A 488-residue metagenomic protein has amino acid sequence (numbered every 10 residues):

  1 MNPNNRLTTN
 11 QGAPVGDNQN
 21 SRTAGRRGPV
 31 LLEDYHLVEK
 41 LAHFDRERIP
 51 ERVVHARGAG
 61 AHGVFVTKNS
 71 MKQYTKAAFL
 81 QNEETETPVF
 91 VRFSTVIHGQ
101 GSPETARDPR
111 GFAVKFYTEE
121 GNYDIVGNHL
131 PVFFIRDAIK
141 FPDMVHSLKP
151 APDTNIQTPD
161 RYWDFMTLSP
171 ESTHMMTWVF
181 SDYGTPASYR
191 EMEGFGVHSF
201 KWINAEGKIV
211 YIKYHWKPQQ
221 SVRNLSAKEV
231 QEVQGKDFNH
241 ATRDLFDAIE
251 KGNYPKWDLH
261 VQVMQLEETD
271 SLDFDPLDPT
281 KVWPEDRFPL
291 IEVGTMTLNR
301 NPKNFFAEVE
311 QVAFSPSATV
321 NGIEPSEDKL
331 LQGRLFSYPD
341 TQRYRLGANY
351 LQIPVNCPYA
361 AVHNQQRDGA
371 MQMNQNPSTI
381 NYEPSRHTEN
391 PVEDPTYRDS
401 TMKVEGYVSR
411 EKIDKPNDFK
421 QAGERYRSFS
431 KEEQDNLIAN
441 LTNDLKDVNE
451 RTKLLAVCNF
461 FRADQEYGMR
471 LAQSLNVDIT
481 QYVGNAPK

Functional and structural regions predicted by a protein language model:
M1-K488: Active-site-adjacent core segments of small-molecule enzymes
